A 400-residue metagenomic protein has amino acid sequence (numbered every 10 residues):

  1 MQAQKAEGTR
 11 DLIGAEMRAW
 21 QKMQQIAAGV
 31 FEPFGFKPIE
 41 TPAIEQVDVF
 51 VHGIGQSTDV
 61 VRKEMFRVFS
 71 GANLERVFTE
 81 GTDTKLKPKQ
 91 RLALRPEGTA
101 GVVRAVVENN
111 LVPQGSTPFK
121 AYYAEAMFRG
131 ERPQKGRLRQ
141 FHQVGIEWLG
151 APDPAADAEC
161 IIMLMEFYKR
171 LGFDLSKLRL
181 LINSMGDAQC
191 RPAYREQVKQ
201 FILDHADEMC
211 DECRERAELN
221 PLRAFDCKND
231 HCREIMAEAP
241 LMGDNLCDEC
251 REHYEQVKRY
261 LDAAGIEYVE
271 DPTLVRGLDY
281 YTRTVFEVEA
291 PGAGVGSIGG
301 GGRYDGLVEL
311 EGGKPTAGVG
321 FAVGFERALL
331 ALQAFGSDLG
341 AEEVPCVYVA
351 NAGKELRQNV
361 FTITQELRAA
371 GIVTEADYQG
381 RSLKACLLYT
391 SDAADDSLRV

Functional and structural regions predicted by a protein language model:
M1-K384: TRNA-recognition modules of translation machinery and tRNA-sensing kinases, especially anticodon-binding
Y389-D396: Conserved small/polar residues in nucleotide/adenosyl-binding loops
L398-V400: N-terminal low-complexity segments that are often proline-rich with Ser/Thr-Pro
